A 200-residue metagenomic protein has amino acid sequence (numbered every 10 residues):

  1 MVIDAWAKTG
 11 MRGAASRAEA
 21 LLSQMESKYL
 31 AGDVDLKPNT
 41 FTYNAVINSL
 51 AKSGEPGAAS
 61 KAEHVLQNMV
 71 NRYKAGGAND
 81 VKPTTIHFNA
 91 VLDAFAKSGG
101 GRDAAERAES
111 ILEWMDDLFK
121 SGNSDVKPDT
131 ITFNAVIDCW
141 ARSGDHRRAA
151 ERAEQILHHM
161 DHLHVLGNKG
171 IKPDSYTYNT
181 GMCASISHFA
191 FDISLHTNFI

Functional and structural regions predicted by a protein language model:
M1, A5-R12, P56, A75 (+2 more regions): Thr-biased low-complexity repeat/linker tracts and other Thr-enriched repetitive architectures
D4, A18, N39-N44, N48 (+11 more regions): Pentatricopeptide repeat
D4, K8, Q24-S27, N48 (+10 more regions): Positions within ordered alpha-helical repeat solenoids
A5-R17, L50-K61, F95-R107, W140-R152 (+1 more regions): Short coil/turn connectors between adjacent alpha-helices in alpha-solenoid helical repeat scaffolds
K8-M11, G32-P38, S53, Y73 (+5 more regions): Tandem-repeat/low-complexity and Cys-motif detector
A18-G32, A62-G77, A108-G122, A153-G167: Hydrophobic packing position at a conserved site in alpha-helical tandem repeat units
